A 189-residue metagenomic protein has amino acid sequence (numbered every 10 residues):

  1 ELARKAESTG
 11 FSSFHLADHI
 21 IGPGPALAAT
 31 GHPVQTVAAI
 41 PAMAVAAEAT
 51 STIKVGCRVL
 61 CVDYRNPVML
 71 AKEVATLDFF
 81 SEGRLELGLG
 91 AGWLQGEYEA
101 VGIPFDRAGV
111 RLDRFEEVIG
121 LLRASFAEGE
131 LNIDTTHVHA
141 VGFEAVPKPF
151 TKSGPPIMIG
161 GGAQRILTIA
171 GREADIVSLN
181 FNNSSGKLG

Functional and structural regions predicted by a protein language model:
E1-G189: Active-site-adjacent structural elements that line small-molecule/cofactor binding pockets in enzymes
